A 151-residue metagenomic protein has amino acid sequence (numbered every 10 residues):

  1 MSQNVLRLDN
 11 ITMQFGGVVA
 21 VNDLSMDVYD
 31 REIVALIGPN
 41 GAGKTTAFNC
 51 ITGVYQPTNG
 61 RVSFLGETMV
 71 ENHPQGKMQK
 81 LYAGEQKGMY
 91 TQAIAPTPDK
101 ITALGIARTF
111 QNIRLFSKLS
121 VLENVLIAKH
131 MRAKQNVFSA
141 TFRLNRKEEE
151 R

Functional and structural regions predicted by a protein language model:
L6-L8, V21: Conserved structural motif at the start of ABC-family nucleotide-binding domains
I37-P39: The feature captures the beta-strand-to-loop junction immediately N-terminal to the Walker
T45-T46: Conserved Walker
T52: Helix-to-loop junction immediately C-terminal to a conserved catalytic motif
Y55-Q56, S63, A95: A position-specific signal in ABC ATPase nucleotide-binding domains
G60-N72, K77-T91, L104: Conserved ABC transporter NBD signature motif
Q75, E85, M89-T91, K118-R151: ABC-family P-loop ATPase nucleotide-binding domains
